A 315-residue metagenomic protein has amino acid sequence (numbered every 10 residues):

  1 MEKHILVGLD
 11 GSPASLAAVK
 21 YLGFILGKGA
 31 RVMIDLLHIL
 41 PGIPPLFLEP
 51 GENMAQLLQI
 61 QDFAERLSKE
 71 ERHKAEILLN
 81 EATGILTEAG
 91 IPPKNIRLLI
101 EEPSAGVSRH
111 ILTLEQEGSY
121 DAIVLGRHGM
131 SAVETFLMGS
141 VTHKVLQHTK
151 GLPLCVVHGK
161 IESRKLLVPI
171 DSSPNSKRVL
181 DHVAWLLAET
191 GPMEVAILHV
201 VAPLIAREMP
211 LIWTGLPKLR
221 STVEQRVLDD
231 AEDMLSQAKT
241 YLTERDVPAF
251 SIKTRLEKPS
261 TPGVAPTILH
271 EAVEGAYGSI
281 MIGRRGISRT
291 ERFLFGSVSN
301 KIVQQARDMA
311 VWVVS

Functional and structural regions predicted by a protein language model:
M1, P41-P44, L67-K69, H73-I123 (+2 more regions): Structural beta-alpha unit
M1-A64, E162-E224, L228, S236 (+1 more regions): Small/aliphatic-rich secondary-structure junction motif
K3-H4, A14-S15, G27-K28, R109-E162 (+1 more regions): Gly/Ser-rich helix-loop-strand patches that form or flank binding pockets for ribonucleotide-derived cofactors
G8, E101, G126, P169 (+1 more regions): Active-site-adjacent beta-strand anchor residues
S15, S104, S176, T261-P262 (+1 more regions): A conditional alpha-helix N-cap/helix-loop micro-motif detector
A18, L137-M138, V179, M234 (+2 more regions): Residues at alpha-helix caps and immediate loop-helix transition turns in enzyme cores, especially N- and C-cap
D35-L37, R97-E101, C155, A196-L198 (+2 more regions): General small-molecule cofactor/ligand-binding pocket signal
L78-L79, I111, V145, L180 (+4 more regions): Fold-core signature of tandem repeat domains
